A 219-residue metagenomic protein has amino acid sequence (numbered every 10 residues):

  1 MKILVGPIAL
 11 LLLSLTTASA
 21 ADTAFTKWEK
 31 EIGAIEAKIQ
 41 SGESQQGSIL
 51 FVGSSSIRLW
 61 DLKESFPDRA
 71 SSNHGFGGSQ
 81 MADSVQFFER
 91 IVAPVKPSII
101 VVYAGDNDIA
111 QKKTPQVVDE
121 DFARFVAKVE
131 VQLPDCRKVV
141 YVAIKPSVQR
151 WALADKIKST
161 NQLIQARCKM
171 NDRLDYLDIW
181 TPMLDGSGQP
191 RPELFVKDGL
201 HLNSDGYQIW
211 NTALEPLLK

Functional and structural regions predicted by a protein language model:
M1-V5: Positively charged n-region of N-terminal signal peptides that target proteins for export
G6-S14: Bacterial N-terminal signal peptides
L11, S147-K219: Catalytic His-Asp segment of secreted/periplasmic serine-dependent ester chemistry enzymes
T16-A21: Sec/Tat signal peptide C-region and signal peptidase I cleavage site
D22-R124, V148-K158: Conserved SGNH/GDSL esterase-like catalytic core that processes O-acyl groups on lipids and polysaccharides
V52-G53, V142, L177: Active-site flanking residues adjacent to catalytic metal/cofactor-binding acidic residues
Y103, V142-A143: Alpha/beta-hydrolase-fold catalytic nucleophile elbow
D119-V142, L163-L174: Charged, glycine-enriched surface loops/patches that mediate electrostatic binding to polyanionic ligands
